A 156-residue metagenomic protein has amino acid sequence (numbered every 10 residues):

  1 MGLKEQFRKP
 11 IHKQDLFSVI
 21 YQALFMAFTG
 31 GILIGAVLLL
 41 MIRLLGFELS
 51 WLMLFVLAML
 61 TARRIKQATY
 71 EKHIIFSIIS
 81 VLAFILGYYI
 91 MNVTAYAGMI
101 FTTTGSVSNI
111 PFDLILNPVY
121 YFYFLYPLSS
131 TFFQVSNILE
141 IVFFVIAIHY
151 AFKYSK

Functional and structural regions predicted by a protein language model:
G2-F55: Transmembrane alpha-helical insertion/packing segments
L57, A62-K156: Core subunits and conserved enzymes of cellular information-processing and envelope-translocation systems across
